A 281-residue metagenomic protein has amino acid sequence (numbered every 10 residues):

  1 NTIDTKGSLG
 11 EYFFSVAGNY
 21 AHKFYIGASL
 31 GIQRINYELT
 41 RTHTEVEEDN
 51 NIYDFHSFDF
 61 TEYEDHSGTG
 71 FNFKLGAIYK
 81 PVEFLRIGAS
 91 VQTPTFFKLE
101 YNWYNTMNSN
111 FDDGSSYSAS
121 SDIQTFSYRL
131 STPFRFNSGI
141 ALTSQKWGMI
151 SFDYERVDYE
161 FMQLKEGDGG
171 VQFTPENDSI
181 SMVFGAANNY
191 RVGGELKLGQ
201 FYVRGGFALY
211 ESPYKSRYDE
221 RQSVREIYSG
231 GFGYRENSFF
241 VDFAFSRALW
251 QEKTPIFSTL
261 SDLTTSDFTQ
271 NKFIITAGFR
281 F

Functional and structural regions predicted by a protein language model:
N1-F281: Outer-membrane beta-barrel porins/channels
